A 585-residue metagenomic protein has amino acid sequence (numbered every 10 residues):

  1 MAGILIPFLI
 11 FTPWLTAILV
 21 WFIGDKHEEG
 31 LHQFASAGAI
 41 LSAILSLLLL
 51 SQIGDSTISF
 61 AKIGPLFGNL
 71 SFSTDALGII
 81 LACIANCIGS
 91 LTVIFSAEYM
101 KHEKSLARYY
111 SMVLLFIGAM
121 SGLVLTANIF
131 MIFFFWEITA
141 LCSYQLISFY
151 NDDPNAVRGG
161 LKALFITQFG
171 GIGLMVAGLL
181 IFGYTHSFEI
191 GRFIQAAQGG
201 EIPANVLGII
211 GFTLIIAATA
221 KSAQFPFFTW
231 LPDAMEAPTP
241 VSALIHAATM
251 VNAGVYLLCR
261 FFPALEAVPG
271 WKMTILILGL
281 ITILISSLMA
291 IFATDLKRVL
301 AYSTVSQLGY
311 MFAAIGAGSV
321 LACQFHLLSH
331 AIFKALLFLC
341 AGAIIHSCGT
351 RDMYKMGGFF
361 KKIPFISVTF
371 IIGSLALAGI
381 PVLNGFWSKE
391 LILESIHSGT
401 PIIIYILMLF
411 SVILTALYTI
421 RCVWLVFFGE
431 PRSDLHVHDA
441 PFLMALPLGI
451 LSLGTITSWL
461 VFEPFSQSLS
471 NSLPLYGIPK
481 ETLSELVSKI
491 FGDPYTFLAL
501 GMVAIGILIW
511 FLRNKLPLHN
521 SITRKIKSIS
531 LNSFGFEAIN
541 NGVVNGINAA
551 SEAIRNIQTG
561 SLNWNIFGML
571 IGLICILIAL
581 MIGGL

Functional and structural regions predicted by a protein language model:
M1-F465, E485-P517, N548-E552, N556-L585: ...captures the hydrophobic TM-helix bundle architecture rather than a specific catalytic motif, and can also fire on
A37, L518-S533: Membrane-interface amphipathic/juxtamembrane segments adjacent to transmembrane helices
S468-P479: Membrane-proximal cytoplasmic C-terminal regulatory module of class A 7TM GPCRs
P479, S488, K527-S530: N-terminal non-cleavable signal-anchor helices
T482: N-terminal glycine-rich, Lys/His-bearing helix-loop that initiates the first secondary-structure elements of many
I529-A550: Membrane-proximal soluble regions of multi-pass membrane proteins
